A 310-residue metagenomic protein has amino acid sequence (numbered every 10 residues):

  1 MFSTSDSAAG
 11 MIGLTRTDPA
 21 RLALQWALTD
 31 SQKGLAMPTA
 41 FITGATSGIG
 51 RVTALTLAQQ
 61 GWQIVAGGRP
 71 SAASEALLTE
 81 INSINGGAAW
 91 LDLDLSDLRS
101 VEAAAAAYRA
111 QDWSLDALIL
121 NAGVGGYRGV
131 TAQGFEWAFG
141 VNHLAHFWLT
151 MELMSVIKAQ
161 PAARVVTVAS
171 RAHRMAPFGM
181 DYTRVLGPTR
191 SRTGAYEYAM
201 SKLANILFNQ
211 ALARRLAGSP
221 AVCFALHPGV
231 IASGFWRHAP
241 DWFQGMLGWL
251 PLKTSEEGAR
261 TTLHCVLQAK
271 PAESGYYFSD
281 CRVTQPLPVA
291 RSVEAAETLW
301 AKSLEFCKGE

Functional and structural regions predicted by a protein language model:
I12, S201, A225, G248-P286 (+2 more regions): C-terminal helical subdomain
G34-V65: Canonical Rossmann dinucleotide-binding motif of NAD(H)/NADP(H)-dependent dehydrogenases/reductases, specifically
A36, N85-G87, A107-L120, G126-T131: A glycine-rich helix->loop->beta "capping" turn within Rossmann-like NAD(P)(H)-dependent oxidoreductase domains
T39-I42, L118-I119, G123, V165: Conserved hydrophobic beta-strands of the Rossmann-like cofactor-binding core in SDR/related NAD(P)H-dependent
Q60-A76: Conserved glycine-rich Rossmann-like NAD(P)H-binding loop of the short-chain dehydrogenase/reductase
S83-R99: Rossmann-fold cofactor-recognition segment
G123-V130, E136-F139, K158, A162-S219 (+2 more regions): Catalytic loop of short-chain dehydrogenase/reductase
